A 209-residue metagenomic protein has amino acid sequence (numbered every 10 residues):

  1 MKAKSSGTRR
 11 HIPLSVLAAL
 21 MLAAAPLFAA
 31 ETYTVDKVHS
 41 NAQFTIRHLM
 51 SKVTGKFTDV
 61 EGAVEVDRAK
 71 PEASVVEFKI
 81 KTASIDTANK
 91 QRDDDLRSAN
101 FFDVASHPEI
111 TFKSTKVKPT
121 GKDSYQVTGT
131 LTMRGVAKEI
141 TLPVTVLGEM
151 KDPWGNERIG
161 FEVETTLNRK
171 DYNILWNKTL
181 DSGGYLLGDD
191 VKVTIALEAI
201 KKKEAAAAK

Functional and structural regions predicted by a protein language model:
M1-R10: N-terminal secretory signal peptides that target proteins for export/translocation
G7-T8, L17, K116: Serine/proline-rich low-complexity intrinsically disordered segments, especially terminal tails, linkers
R10-H11, D190: Hydrophobic alpha-helical segments, especially transmembrane helices and their immediate juxtamembrane helical caps
P13-P26: Bacterial N-terminal signal peptides
L27-K209: Low-complexity, acidic/polar, glycine-enriched regions of mature
